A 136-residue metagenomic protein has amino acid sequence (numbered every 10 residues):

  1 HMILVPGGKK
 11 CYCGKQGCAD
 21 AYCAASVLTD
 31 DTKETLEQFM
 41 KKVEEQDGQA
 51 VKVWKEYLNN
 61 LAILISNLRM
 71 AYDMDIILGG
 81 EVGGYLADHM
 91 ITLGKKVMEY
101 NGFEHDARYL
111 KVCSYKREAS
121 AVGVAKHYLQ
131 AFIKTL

Functional and structural regions predicted by a protein language model:
H1-L4: Short, intrinsically disordered, charge-biased short linear motifs at domain edges
G8-K10, K15, A19-L136: ATP-binding/phosphotransfer module of carbohydrate and carboxylate kinases, centering on a glycine-rich
